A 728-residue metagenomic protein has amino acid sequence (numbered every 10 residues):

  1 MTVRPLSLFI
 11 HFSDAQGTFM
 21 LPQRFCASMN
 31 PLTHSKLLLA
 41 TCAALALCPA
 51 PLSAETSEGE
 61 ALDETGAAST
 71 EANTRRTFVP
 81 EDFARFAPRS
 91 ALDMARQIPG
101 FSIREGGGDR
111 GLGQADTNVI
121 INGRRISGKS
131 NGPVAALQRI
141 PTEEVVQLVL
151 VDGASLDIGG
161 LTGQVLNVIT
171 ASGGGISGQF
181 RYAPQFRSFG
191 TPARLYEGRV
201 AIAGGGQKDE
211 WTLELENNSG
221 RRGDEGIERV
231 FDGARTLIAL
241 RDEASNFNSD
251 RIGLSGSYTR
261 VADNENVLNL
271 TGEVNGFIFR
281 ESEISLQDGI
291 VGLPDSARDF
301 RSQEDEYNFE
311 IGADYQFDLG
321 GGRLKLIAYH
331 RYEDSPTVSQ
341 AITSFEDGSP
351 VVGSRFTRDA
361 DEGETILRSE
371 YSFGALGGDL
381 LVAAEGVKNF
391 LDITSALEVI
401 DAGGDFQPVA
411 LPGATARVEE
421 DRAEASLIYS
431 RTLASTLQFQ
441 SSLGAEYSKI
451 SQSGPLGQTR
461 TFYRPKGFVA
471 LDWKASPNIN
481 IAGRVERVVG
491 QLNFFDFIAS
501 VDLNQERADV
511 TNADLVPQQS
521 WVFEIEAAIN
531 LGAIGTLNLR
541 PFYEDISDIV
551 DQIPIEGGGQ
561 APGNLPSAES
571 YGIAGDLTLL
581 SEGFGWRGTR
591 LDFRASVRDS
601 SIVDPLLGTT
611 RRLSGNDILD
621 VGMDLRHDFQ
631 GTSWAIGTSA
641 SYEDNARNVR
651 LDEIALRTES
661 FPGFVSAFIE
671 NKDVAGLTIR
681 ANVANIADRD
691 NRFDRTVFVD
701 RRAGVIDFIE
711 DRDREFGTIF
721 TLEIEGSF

Functional and structural regions predicted by a protein language model:
L92-K129, G153, N167-I169: Extracytoplasmic beta-strand/coil segments of soluble accessory domains associated with Gram-negative outer-membrane
R124-G153, G256: Short acidic/polar hinge/loop motifs at secondary-structure boundaries that mediate gating or recognition
I140-R181, S727: A beta-strand signature from Gram-negative outer-membrane beta-barrel systems, especially the internal plug domain
G190-E225, T236-E283, S302-L319, G467: Transmembrane beta-barrel wall of Gram-negative outer-membrane proteins
E304-N308, A360, A416-V418, V489-N538 (+4 more regions): Outer-membrane beta-barrel signature, preferentially recognizing the C-terminal barrel domain of Gram-negative
D334-P336, D392, K449, W473 (+6 more regions): Surface-exposed extracellular loop regions of Gram-negative outer-membrane beta-barrel proteins, predominantly
S448, F542-D545, G563-R650: Gram-negative outer-membrane beta-barrel transporters
R647, I669-F728: C-terminal beta-signal and adjacent terminal beta-strands/loops of Gram-negative outer-membrane beta-barrel proteins
